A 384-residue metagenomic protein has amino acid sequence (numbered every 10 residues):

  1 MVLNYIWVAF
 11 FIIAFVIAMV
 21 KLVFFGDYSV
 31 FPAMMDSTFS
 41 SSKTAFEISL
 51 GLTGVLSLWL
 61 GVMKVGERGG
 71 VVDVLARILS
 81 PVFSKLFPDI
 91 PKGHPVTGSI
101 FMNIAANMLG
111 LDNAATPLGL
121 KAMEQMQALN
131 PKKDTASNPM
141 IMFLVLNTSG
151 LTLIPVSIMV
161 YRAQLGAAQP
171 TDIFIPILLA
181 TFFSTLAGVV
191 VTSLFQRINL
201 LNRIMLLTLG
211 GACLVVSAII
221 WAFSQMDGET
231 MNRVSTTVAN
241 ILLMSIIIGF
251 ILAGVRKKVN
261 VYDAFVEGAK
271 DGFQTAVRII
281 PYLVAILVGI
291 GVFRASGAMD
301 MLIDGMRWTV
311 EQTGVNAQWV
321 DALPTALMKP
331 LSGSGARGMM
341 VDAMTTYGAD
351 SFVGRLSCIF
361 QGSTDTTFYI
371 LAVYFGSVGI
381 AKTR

Functional and structural regions predicted by a protein language model:
M1-G54, V160-F293, E311-T313, R384: Signature of multi-pass transmembrane helix bundles
V2, P91, G98-I100, T135-M140 (+4 more regions): Generic hydrophobic alpha-helical membrane-segment signal
Y5, A33, A45, H94 (+7 more regions): Hydrophobic alpha-helical context, especially transmembrane and signal-peptide helices
I13, T53, L109, T148-S149 (+3 more regions): Short glycine-rich loop/turn motifs that provide flexible caps or phosphate-binding loops at active sites
D27, E67, F83, M123 (+4 more regions): Alpha-helix termini
F31-A128, K257-T346: Membrane-embedded alpha-helical segments and adjacent helix-loop junctions characteristic of multi-pass solute
A114-A115, A122-A163, A167-R197, L323-R384: C-terminal transmembrane helix pair
